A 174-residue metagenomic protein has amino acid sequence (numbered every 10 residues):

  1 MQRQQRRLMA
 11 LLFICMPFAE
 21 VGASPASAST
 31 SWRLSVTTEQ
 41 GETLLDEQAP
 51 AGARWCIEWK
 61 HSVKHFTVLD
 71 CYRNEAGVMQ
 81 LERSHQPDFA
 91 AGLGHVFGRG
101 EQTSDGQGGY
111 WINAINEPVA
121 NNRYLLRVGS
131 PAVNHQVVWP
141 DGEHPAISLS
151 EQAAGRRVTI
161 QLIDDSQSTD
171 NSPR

Functional and structural regions predicted by a protein language model:
Q2-M9: Bacterial N-terminal signal peptides that target proteins for export
Q4, Y72, S172-P173: Intrinsic disorder/low-complexity detector
M9-E20: Bacterial N-terminal signal peptides
V21, A51-A53, E117: General secondary-structure edge motif
S24-S27, S172: Serine residues within intrinsically disordered or low-complexity segments
A26-H95: N-terminal secretory signal peptides
M79-E82, L93-R174: Mature, soluble, non-transmembrane domains
